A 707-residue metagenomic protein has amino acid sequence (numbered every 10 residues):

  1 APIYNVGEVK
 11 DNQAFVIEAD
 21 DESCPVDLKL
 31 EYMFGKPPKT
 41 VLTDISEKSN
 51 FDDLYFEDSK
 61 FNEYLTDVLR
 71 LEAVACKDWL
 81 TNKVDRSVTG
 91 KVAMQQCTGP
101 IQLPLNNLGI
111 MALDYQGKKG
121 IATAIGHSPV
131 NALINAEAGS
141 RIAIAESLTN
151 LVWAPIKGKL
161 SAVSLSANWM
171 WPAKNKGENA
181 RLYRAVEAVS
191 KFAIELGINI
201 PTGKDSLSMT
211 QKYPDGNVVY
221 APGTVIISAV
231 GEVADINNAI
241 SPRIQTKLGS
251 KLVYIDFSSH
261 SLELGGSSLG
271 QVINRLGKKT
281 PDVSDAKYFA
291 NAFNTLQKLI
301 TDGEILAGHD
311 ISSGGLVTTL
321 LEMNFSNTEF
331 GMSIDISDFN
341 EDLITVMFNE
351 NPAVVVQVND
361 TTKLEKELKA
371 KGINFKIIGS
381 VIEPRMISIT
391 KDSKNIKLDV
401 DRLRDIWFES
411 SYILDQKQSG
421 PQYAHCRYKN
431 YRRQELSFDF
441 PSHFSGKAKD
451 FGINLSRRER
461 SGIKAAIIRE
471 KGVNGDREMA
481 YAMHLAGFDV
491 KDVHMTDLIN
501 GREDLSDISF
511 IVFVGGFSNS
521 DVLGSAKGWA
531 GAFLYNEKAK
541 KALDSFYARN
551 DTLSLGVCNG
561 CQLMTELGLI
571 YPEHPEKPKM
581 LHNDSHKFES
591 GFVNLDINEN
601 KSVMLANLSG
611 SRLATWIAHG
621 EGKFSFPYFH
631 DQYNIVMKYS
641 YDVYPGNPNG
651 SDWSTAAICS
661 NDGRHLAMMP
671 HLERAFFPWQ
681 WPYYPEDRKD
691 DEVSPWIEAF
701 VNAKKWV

Functional and structural regions predicted by a protein language model:
A1-F510, V514, N519, A532-D544 (+3 more regions): Glycine/proline-enriched, intrinsically flexible loops and inter-domain linkers
N5, Y254, L555-V557, A667-M668: A structural signal for short, well-ordered beta-strand segments and their strand-loop junctions that often border
Q13-F15, S208-T210, I236, Q562-E566 (+2 more regions): Short, well-ordered, mixed-charge alpha-helical segments that flank or form enzyme active sites
E263-L264, R477, V522-G524, M564-L567 (+2 more regions): Short glycine-/acidic-enriched loop or helix-start segments at secondary-structure transitions that form or flank
D310, C558, H671: Active-site glycine-centered loops adjacent to acidic/histidine catalytic or metal-binding residues that shape
S313-L316, G560-L563, T615: FAD-binding core of FAD-dependent oxidoreductases, characterized by glycine-rich FAD pyrophosphate-binding loops
I378, G501-E503, D544-S545, P578-V707: Amide-donor transfer/coupling interface in amidating biosynthetic enzymes
F517-S602: Cysteine-nucleophile active-site neighborhood
